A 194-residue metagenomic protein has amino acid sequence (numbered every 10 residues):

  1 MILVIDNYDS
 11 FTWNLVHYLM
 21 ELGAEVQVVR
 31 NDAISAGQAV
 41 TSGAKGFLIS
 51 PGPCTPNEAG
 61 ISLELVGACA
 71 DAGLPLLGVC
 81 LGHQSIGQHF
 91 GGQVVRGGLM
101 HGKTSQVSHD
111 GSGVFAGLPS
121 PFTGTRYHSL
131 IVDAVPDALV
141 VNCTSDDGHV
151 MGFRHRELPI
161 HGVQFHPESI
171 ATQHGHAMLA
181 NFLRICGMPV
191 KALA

Functional and structural regions predicted by a protein language model:
M1-L3: Extreme N-terminal starter segment of soluble prokaryotic enzymes
I5, P121, G162-Q173: Phosphate-binding/catalytic loops
T12: Active-site-adjacent helical/loop segments in soluble small-molecule enzymes
H17-E25: Two-component/phosphorelay signaling modules centered on CheY-like receiver
E25-N31: Short hydrophobic/Thr-rich beta-strand motif most characteristic of the beta2 strand and flanking loop of CheY-like
T41-A116, T123, L179-A180: Cysteine-nucleophile active-site neighborhood
G111-E157: Catalytic beta-strand/loop cores that center a nucleophilic Ser/Cys/Thr and support acyl-enzyme chemistry
I170-A194: Acyltransferase
